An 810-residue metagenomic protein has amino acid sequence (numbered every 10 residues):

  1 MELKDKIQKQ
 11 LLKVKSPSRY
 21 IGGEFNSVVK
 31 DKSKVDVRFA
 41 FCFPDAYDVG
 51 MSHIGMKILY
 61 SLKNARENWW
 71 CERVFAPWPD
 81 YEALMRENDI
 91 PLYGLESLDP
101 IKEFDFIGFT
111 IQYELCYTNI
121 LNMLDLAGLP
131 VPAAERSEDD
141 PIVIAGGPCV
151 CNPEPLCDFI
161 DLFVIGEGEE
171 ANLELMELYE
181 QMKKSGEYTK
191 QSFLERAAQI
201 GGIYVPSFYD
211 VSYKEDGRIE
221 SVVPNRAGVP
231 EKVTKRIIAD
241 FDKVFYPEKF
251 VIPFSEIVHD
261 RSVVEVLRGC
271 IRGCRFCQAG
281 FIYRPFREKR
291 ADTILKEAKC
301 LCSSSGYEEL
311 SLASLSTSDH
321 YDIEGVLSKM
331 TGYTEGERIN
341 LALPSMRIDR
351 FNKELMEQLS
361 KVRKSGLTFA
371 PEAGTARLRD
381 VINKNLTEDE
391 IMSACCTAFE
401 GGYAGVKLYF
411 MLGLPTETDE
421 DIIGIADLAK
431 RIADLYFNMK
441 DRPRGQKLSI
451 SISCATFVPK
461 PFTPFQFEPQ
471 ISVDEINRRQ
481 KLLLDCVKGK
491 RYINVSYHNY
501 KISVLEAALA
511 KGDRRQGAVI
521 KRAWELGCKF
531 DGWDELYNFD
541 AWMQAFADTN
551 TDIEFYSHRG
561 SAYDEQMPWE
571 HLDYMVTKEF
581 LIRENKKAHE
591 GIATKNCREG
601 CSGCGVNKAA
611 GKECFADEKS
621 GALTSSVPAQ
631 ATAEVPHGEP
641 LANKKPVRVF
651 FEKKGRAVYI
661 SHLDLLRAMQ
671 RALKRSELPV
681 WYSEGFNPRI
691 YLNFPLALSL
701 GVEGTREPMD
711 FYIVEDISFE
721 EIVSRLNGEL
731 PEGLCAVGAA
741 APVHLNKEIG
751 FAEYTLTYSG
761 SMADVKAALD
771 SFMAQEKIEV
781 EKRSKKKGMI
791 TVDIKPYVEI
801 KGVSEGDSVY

Functional and structural regions predicted by a protein language model:
E2-S27, S33, F39-F41, G489-H637: Radical SAM enzyme core and accessory elements
Q10-A40, Y47-D48, P206, S212-V263 (+1 more regions): N-terminal [4Fe-4S]-dependent radical SAM core
F39-D45, K63, I252-Q278, C302 (+2 more regions): N-terminal pre-triad scaffold of radical SAM enzymes
F41-C42, L115, C300-K407, L412-S451 (+2 more regions): Conserved SAM/AdoMet-binding glycine-rich loop
H53, E256-D292, G603-D617: Canonical Radical SAM [4Fe-4S] cluster-binding loop centered on the CxxxCxxC motif and its immediate flanking residues
N68-D80, E684-G685: A short beta-strand-loop structural module common to alpha/beta enzyme folds
P77-P224, P461-D513, K521-L536: Glycine-rich beta-alpha loop elements in corrinoid/cobalamin-binding modules across cobalamin-dependent enzymes
V680, P688-Y810: Structured-RNA-binding interfaces characteristic of tRNA pseudouridine synthases
